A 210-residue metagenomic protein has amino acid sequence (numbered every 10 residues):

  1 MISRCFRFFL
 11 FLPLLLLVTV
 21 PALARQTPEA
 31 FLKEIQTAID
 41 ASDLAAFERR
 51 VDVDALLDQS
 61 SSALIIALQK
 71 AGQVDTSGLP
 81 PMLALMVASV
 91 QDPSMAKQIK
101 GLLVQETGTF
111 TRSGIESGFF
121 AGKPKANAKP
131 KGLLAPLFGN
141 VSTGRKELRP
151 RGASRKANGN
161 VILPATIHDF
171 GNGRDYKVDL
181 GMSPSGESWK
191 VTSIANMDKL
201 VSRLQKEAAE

Functional and structural regions predicted by a protein language model:
I2-L10: Bacterial N-terminal signal peptides that target proteins for export
S3-R4, V20-P28: Hydrophobic membrane-targeting and insertion signals
F9-T19: Bacterial N-terminal signal peptides
R25, E29-K33, V53-E210: C-terminal-biased regions
D43-D54: Short, well-ordered alpha-helical segments enriched in acidic and aromatic residues
